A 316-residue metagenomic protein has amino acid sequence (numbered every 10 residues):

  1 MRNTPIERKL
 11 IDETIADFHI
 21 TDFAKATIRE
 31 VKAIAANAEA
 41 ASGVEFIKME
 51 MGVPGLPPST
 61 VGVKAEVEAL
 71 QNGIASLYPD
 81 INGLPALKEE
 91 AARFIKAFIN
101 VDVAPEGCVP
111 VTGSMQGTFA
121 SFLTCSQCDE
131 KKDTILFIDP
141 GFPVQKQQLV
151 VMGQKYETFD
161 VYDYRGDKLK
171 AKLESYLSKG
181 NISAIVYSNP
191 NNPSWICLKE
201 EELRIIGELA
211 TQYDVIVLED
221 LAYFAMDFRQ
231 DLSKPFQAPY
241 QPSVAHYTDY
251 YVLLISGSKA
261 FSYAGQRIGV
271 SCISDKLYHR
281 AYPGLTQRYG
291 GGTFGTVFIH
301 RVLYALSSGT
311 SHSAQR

Functional and structural regions predicted by a protein language model:
T4-Q116: N-terminal small-domain helix-loop-helix segment of the aminotransferase-like
I6-I11, Y247-R316: Conserved core segment of the aminotransferase class I/II
R29, P85, E89, R204 (+2 more regions): A structural signal for well-ordered alpha-helical segments within the folded catalytic domains of diverse enzymes
M49, E219-D220: Active-site flanking residues adjacent to catalytic metal/cofactor-binding acidic residues
P54, N189-P193, K259: Short glycine-rich anion-binding loops that position phosphate/pyrophosphate groups of nucleotides and phosphorylated
P57-P58, N82, V144, K168 (+2 more regions): Residues that form or flank phosphate/diphosphate-binding pockets in enzymes that use nucleotide phosphates
T60-V61, C197-E201, A264, I268: Generic recognition of short, well-ordered alpha-helical segments
Q71-Y213, L218, F224-T248, V252: Conserved core of the PLP fold type I
